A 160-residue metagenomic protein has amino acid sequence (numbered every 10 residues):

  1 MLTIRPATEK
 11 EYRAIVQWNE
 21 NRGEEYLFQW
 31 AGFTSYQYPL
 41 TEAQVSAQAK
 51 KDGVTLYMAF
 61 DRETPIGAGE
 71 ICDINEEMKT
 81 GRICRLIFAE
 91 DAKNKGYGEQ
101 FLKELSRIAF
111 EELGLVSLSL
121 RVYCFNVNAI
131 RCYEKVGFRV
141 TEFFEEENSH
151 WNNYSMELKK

Functional and structural regions predicted by a protein language model:
M1-T3: Extreme N-terminal starter segment of soluble prokaryotic enzymes
P6-Y12, Q17-K93, L102, I108 (+3 more regions): Acetyl-CoA-dependent GNAT
Y12, Y57-F60, Y97, F110 (+4 more regions): Aromatic side chains
G81, V116-S119, Y123-I130, K135-K160: C-terminal "cap" of GNAT-fold acetyltransferases
R85, A89-K103, R107, S117 (+2 more regions): Conserved glycine-rich acetyl-CoA-binding loop
